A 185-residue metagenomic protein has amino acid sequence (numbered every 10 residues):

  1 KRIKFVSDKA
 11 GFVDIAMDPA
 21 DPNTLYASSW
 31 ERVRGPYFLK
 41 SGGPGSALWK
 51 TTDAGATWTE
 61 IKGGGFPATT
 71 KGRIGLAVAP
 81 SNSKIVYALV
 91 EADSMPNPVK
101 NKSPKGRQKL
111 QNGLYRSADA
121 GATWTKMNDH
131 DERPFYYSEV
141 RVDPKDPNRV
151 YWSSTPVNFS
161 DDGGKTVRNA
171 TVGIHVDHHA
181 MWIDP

Functional and structural regions predicted by a protein language model:
K1-P185: Beta-propeller blade termini and top-face loops
